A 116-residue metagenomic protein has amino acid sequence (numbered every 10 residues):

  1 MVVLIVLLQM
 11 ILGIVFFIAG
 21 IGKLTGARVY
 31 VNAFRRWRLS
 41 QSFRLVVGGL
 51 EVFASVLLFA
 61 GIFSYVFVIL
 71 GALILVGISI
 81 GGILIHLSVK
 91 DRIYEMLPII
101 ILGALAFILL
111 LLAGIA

Functional and structural regions predicted by a protein language model:
M1-A116: Membrane-interface extramembranous regions
